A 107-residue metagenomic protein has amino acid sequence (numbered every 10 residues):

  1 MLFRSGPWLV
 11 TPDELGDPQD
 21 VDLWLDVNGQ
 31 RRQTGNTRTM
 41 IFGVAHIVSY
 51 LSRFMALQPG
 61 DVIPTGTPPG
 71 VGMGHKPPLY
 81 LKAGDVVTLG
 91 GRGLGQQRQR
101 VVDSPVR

Functional and structural regions predicted by a protein language model:
M1-R107: Catalytic-pocket segment enriched in acidic/His residues
